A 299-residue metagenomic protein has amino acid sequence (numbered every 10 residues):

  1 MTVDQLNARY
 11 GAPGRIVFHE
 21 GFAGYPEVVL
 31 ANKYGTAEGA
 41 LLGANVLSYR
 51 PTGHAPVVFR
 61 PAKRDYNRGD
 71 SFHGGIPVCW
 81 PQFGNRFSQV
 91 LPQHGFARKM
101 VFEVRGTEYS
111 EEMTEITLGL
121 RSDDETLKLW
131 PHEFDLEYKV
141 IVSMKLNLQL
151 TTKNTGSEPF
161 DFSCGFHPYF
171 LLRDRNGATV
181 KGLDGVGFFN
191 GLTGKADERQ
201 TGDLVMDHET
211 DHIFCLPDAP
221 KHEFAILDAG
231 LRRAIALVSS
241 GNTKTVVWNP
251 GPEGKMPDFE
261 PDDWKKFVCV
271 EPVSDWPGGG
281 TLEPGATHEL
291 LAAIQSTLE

Functional and structural regions predicted by a protein language model:
M1-H73, P220-T243, P284-E299: Beta-strand-rich N-terminal accessory domains
V17-F18, F22, L91-V142: Extended, loop-rich substrate-binding clefts of extracytoplasmic carbohydrate-active enzymes
G39, L150-G156, S296: Asparagine-centered strand-capping/turn motif at beta-strand->loop junctions
V58-K99, I226, V238-F259: Hot-dog-fold acyl-thioester-processing enzymes
M100, M206-P284: Acidic/His-leaning functional-site neighborhoods
W130-H132, V140, W276-T287: Exposed beta-sheet edge/beta-hairpin loop segments within beta-rich domains
L136, L146-L148, H288: Hydrophobic core residues within well-ordered beta-strands of beta-rich domains
P159-D161, G165-K244: Active-site/ligand-binding surface loops and adjacent short beta/alpha elements that line catalytic pockets across
